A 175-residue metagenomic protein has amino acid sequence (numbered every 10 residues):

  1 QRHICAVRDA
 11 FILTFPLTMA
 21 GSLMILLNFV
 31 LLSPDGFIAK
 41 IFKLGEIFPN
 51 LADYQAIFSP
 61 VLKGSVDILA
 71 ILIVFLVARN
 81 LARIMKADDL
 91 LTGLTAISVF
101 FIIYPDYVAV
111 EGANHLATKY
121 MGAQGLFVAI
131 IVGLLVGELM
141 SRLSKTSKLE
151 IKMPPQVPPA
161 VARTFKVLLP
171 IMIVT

Functional and structural regions predicted by a protein language model:
Q1-T18, M24, P49-N50, Y54-T175: Signature of multi-pass transmembrane helix bundles
S22-I47: Interfacial/capping segments of alpha-helical transmembrane domains
